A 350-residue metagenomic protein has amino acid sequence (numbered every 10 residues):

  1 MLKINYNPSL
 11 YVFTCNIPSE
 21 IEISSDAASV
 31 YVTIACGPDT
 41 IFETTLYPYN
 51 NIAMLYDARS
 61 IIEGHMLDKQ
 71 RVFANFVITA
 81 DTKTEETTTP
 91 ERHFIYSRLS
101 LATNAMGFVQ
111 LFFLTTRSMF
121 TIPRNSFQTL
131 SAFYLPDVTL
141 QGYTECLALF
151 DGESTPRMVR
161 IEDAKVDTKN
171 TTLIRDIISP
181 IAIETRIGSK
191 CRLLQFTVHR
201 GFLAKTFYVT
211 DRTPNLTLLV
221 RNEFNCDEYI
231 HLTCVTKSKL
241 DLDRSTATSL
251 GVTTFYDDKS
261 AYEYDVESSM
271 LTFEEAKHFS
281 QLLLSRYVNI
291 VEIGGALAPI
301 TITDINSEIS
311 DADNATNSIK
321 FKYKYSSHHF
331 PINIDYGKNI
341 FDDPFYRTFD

Functional and structural regions predicted by a protein language model:
M1-P214: Preference for solvent-exposed, low-hydrophobicity sequence contexts
I4-Y11, P18, Y134, C146-F150 (+1 more regions): Extracellular/virion structural assembly segments
